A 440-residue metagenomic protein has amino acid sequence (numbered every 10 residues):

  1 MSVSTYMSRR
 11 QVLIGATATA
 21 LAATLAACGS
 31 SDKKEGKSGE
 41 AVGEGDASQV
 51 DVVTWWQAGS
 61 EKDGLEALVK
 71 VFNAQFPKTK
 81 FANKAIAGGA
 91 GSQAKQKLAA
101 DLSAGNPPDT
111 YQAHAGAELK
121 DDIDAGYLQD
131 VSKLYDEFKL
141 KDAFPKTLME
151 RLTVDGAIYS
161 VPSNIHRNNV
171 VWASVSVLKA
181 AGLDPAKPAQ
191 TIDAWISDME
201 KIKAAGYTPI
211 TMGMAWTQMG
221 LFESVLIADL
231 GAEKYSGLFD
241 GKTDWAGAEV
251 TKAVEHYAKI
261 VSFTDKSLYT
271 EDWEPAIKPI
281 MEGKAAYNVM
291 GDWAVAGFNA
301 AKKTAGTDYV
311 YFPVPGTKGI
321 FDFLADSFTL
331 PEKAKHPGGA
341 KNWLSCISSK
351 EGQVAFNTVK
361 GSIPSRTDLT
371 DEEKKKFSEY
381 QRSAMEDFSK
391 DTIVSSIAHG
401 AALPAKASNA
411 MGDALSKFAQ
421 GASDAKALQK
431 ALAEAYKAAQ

Functional and structural regions predicted by a protein language model:
S2-K120, A125, P185, K374 (+2 more regions): Conserved N-terminal structural module of periplasmic/extracytoplasmic solute-binding proteins
A74-Q75, E255, S262, A300-S362 (+2 more regions): Extracytoplasmic/periplasmic substrate-recognition and gating elements
H114-N169, G306, V310, K376-F377: Hinge/lid segment of periplasmic solute-binding proteins
L128-K133, W293-A296, D326-A405: Mature extracytoplasmic/periplasmic domains
S132-F144, K187-Q190, I210, D229-K252 (+3 more regions): Short, solvent-exposed loop/beta-turn-alpha elements that line the ligand-binding surface or hinge of extracytoplasmic
V154-S163, N169, D193-K242, A285: Extracytoplasmic/periplasmic solute-binding protein
S197-M199, D240-Y269: Glycine-centered hinge/linker elements that transmit conformational signals in sensory and ligand-binding systems
R382-Y436: C-terminal capping/gating helix-and-loop segments adjacent to ligand/active sites or protein-protein/ligand interfaces
